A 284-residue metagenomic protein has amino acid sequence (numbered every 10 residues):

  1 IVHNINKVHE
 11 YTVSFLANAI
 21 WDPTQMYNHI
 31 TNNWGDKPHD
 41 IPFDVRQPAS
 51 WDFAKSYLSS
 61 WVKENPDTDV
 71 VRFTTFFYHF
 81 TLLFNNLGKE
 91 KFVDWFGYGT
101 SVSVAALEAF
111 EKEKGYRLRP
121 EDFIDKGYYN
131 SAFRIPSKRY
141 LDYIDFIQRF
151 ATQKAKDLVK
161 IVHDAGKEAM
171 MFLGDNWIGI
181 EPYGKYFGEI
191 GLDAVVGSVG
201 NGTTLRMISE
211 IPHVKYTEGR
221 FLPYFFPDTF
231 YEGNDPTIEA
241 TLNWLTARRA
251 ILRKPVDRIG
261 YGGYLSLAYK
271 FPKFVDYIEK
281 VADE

Functional and structural regions predicted by a protein language model:
I1-E284: Glycan-processing catalytic domains of CAZymes
